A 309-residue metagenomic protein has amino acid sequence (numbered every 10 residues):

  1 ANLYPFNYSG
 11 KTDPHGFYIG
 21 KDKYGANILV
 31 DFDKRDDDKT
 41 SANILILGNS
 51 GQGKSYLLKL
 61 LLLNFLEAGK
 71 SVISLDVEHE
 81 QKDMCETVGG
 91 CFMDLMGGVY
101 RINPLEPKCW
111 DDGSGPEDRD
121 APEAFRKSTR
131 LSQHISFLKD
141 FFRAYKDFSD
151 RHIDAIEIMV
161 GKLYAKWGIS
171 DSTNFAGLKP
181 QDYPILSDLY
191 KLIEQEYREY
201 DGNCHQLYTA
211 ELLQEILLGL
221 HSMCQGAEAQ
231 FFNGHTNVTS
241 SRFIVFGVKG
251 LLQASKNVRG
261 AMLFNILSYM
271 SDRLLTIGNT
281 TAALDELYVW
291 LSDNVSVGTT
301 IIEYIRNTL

Functional and structural regions predicted by a protein language model:
A1-I28, K34, V77-C91, L95 (+1 more regions): P-loop NTPase motor domains
S41: Short coil/loop residues immediately preceding or within conserved phosphate-binding loops of NTP-utilizing enzyme
I46: Hydrophobic anchor at the beta1->P-loop junction of P-loop NTPases
G51: Walker A (P-loop) phosphate-binding loop of P-loop NTPases
K54: Conserved lysine of the Walker
L57: Hydrophobic positions on the alpha1 helix immediately C-terminal to the Walker A/P-loop
L63-I73, V88-G89: Post-Walker A helix-loop "phosphate-sensing" segment adjacent to the P-loop in P-loop NTPases
